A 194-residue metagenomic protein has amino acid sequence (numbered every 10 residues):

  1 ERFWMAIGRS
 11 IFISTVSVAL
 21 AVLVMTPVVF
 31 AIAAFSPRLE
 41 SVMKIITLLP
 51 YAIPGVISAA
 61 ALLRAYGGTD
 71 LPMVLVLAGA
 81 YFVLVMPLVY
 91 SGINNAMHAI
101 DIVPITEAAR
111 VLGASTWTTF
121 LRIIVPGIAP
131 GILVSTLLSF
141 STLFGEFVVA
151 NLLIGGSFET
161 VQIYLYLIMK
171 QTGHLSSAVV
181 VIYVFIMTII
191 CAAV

Functional and structural regions predicted by a protein language model:
E1-A19, K170-Q171: Periplasmic/extracellular loop-to-transmembrane helix junction in inner-membrane transport proteins
E1-R2, F144-V194: Interhelical loop and adjacent transmembrane-helix boundary motif in polytopic membrane transport permeases
W4, L39-S41, V56-P87, W117 (+1 more regions): Membrane-interfacial helix termini and adjacent extracytoplasmic/periplasmic loops of multi-pass transporters
A6-R9, A59-P72, L77-A80, G92-N95 (+2 more regions): A structural signal for multi-pass alpha-helical bundles of membrane permease subunits that mediate small-molecule
G8, F12, R38-S41, I100-V134: Amphipathic cytosolic juxtamembrane alpha-helices at the membrane-cytosol interface of multi-pass membrane transporters
T15-T47, A60, R64, A96 (+1 more regions): Transmembrane-helix boundary motif in ABC transporter permease subunits
V83, Y90-I93, T116-G145: Transmembrane alpha-helices
N94-T106, R110, W117-I123, S177-V194: C-terminal transmembrane helix and the adjacent membrane-cytosol boundary/short C-terminal tail of inner/organellar
